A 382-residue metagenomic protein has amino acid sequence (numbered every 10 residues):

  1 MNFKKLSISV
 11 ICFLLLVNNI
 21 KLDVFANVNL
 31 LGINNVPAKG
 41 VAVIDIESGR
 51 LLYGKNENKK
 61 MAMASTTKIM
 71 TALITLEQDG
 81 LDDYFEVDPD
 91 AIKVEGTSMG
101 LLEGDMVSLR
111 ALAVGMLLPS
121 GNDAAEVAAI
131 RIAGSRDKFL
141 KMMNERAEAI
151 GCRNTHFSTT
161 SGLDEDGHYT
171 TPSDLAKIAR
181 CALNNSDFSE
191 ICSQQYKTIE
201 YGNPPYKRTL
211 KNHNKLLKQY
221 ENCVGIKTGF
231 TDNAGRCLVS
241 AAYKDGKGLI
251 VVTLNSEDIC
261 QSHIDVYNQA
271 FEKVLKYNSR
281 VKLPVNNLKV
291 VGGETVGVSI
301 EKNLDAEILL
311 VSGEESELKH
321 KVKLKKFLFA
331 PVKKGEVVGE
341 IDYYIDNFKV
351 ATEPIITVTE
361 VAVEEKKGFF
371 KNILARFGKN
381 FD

Functional and structural regions predicted by a protein language model:
N2-F25: Sec-dependent N-terminal signal peptides of Gram-positive bacterial secreted proteins and lipoproteins
F3, L22, M143, K244 (+1 more regions): Generic signature of intrinsically disordered, low-complexity, basic-rich segments and short cationic peptides
F3-K4, L109, K366, F370: Structural motif marking the loop-to-transmembrane transition
F13, K60, T75, D82-D83 (+6 more regions): Amphipathic, positively biased hydrophobic alpha-helical segments used for protein targeting and membrane insertion
L15, V24-S186, I191: Active-site-adjacent loops and short helices of periplasmic peptidoglycan-processing enzymes
C152-R153, G167-Y169, S173-D174, A179-D382: Domain-terminus/edge residues, biased toward the C-terminal soluble/receptor-binding domains of extracytoplasmic
